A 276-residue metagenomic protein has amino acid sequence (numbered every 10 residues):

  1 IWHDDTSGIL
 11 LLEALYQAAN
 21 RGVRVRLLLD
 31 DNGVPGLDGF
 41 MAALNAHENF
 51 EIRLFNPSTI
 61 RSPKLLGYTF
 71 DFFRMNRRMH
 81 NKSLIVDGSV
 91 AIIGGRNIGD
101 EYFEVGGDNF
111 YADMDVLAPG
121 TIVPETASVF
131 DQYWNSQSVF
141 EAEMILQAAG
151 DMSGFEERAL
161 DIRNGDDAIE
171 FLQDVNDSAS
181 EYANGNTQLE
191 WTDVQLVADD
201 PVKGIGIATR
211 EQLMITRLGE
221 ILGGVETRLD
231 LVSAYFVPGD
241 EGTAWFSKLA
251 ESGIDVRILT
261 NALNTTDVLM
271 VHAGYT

Functional and structural regions predicted by a protein language model:
I1-K82, V86-T276: Charged, low-complexity intrinsically disordered terminal segments
